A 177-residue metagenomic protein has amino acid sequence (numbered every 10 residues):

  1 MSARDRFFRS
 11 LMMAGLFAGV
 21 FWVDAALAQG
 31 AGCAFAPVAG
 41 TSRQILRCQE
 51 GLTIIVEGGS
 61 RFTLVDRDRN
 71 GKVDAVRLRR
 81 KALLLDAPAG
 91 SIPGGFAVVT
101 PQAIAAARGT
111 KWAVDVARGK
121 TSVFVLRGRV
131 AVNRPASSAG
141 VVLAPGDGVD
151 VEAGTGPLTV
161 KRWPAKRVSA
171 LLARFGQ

Functional and structural regions predicted by a protein language model:
M1-F8: N-terminal secretory signal peptides that target proteins for export/translocation
L11-W22: Bacterial N-terminal signal peptides
W22-A28: Sec/Tat signal peptide C-region and signal peptidase I cleavage site
Q29-Q177: Flexible, surface-exposed loop/linker segments and immediately adjacent secondary-structure boundaries
